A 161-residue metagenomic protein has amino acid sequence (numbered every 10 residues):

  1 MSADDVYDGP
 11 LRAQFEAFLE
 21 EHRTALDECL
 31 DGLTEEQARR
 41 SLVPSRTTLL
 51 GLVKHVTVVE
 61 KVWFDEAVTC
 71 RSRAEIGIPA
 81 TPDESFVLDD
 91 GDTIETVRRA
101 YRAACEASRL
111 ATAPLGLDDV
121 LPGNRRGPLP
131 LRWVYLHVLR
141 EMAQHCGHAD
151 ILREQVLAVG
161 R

Functional and structural regions predicted by a protein language model:
S2-D5, R12-D31, E35-D83, G123-R161: Short, contiguous alpha-helical
E84-P122, R132-V138: Acidic/histidine-rich alpha-helical segments that form the ligand environment of transition-metal centers
